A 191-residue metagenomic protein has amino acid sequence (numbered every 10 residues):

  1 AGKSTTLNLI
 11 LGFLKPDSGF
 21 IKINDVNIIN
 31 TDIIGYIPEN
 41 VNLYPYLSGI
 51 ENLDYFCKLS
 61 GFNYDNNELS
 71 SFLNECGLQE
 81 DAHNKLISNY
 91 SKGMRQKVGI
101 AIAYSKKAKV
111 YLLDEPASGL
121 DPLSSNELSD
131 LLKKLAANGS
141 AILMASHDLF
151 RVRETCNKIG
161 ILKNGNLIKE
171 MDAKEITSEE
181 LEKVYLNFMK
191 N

Functional and structural regions predicted by a protein language model:
L11: Helix-to-loop junction immediately C-terminal to a conserved catalytic motif
G19-D32: Conserved ABC transporter NBD signature motif
Y111-D114: Catalytic Walker B motif of ABC-type/P-loop ATPase nucleotide-binding domains
P122-L123: Helix N-cap at the start of a conserved alpha-helix in ABC-type nucleotide-binding domains
S146-H147: H-loop/switch region of ABC-family ATPase nucleotide-binding domains
